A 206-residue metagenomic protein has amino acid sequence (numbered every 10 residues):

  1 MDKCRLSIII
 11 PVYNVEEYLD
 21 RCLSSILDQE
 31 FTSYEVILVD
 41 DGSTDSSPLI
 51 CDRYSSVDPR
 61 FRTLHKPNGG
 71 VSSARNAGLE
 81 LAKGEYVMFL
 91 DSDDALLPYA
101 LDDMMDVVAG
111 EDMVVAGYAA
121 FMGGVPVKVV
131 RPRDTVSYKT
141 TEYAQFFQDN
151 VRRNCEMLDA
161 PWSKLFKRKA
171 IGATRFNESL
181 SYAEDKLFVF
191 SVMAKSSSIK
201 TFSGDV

Functional and structural regions predicted by a protein language model:
M1-L27: N-proximal low-complexity "stem/linker" segments adjacent to membrane-targeting elements
S7-I10, I37-L38, H65, A194: Short hydrophobic beta-strand elements that form part of the catalytic alpha/beta core underpinning NDP-sugar/donor
D20, D45-R53, A95, Y99-L101: Acidic helix N-cap motif at the loop->helix transition within catalytic regions of sugar-transfer enzymes
S25, T32, D40-L49, P67: A conserved acidic beta->alpha catalytic loop
K66-A82: Glycine-rich, basic loop-to-helix element that forms the pyrophosphate-binding segment of sugar-nucleotide handling
K66-P67, L90-S92: Catalytic metal- and UDP-sugar-binding loop of GT-A-like glycosyltransferases, i.e., residues flanking the conserved
V71, S92-A183, L187-S203: Donor-binding/catalytic cores of nucleotide-activated saccharide and glycerol-phosphate transferases/polymerases
V87: Short aromatic/hydrophobic "clamp" motif used to bind/position activated sugar donors
